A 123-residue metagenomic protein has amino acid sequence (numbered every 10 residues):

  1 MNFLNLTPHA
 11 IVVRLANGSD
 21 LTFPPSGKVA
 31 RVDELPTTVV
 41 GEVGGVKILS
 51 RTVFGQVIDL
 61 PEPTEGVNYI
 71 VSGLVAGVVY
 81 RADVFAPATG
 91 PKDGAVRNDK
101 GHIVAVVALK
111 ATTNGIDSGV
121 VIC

Functional and structural regions predicted by a protein language model:
N2, P8-C123: Intrinsically disordered, low-complexity segments enriched in small/polar residues
